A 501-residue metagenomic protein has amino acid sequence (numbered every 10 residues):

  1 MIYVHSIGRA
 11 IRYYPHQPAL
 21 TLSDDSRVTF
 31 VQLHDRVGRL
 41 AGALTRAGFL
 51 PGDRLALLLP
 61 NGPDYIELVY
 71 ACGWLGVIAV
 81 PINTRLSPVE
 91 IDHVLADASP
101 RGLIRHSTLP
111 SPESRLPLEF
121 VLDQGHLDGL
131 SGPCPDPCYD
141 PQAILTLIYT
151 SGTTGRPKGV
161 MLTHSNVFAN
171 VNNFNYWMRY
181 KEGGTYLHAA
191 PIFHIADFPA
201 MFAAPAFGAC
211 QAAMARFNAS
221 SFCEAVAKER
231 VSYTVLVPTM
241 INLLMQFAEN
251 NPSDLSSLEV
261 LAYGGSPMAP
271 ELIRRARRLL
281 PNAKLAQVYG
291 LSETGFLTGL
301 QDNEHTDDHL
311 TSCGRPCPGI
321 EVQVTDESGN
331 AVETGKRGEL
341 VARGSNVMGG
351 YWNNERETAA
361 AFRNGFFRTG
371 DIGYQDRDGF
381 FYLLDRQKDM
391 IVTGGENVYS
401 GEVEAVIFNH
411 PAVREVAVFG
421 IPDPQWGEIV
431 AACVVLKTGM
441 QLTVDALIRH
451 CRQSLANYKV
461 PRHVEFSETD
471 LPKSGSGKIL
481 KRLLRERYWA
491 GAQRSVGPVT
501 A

Functional and structural regions predicted by a protein language model:
S6, R46-A47, Y70, W74-C138 (+1 more regions): Structural core segment of the AMP-binding/adenylate-forming
G8, H16-G62, I66-Y70, S87-D92 (+1 more regions): Conserved AMP-binding/adenylate-forming core of the ANL superfamily
H16, G132-Y149, R156, R179-T185: Conserved pre-ATP/AMP-binding loop-to-beta segment of ANL
T29-V31, L145-A169: Conserved AMP-binding A3 loop
L86, V226, T234, G344 (+6 more regions): AMP-binding/adenylate-forming catalytic core of the ANL superfamily
F168-T185, F193-Y233, F247: Conserved AMP-binding/adenylation subdomain of ANL enzymes
A206, V231-L236, F247-D308, E321: Gly/Ser/Thr-rich phosphate-binding loop
Q323-V341, R377-D378, M440-V444, L480: Conserved beta-loop-beta connector loops within the AMP-binding
